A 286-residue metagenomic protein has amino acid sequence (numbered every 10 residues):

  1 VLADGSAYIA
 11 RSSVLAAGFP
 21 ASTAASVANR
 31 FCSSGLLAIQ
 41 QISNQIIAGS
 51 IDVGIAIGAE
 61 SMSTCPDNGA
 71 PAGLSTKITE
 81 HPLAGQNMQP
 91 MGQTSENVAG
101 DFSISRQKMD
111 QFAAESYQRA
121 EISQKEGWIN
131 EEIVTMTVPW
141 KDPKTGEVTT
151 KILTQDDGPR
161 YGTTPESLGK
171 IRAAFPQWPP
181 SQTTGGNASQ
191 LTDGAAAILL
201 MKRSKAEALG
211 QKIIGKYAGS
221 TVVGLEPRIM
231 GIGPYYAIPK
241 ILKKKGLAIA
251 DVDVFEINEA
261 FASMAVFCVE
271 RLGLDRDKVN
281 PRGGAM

Functional and structural regions predicted by a protein language model:
V1-A3, A24-S43, E80-P90, G100-A114 (+5 more regions): Active-site pocket-shaping loop/turn-to-helix segments
V1-V53, Q86-Q93, G162-Q190, R271-M286: Conserved catalytic cysteine-centered active-site region of acyl-thioester-dependent Claisen-condensing enzymes
A3-I9, K144-T145, P227-P234, E259-K278: Short glycine/threonine-rich loop-to-helix capping motif typified by GTGT followed within a few residues by an Asp-Pro
R30-A59, A99-W128, A197-S204, F267-E270: Active-site-proximal alpha-helical scaffold in enzymes
S43, A48-F102: Flexible glycine-/small-residue-enriched beta->alpha junction loops that bind anionic phosphate/pyrophosphate groups
V98, F102-S103, A206-G210, P239-V254 (+1 more regions): Phosphate/pyrophosphate-binding loops at sites that engage ATP/ADP/AMP, CoA/4′-phosphopantetheine, polyphosphate
K108-A208, R271-K278, R282: N-terminal extracellular/periplasmic Venus flytrap/periplasmic-binding protein-like
V134-T137, I214-T221: Short amphipathic
